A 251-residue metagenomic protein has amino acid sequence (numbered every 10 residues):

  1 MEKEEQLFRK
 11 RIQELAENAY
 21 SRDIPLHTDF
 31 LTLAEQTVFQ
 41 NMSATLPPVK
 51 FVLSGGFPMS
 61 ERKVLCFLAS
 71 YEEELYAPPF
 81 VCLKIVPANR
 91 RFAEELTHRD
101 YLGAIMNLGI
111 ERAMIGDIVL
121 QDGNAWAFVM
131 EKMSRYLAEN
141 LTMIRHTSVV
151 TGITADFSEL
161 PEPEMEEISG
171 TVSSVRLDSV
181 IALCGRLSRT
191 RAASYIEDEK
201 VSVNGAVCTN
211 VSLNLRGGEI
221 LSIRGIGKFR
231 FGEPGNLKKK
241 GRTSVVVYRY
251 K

Functional and structural regions predicted by a protein language model:
M1-D178, C184, V207, N214 (+1 more regions): Ferredoxin-like alpha/beta domains used as RNA- or RNAP-binding modules
S174-G225: Basic (Lys/Arg-enriched) interaction patch that binds polyanionic ligands
